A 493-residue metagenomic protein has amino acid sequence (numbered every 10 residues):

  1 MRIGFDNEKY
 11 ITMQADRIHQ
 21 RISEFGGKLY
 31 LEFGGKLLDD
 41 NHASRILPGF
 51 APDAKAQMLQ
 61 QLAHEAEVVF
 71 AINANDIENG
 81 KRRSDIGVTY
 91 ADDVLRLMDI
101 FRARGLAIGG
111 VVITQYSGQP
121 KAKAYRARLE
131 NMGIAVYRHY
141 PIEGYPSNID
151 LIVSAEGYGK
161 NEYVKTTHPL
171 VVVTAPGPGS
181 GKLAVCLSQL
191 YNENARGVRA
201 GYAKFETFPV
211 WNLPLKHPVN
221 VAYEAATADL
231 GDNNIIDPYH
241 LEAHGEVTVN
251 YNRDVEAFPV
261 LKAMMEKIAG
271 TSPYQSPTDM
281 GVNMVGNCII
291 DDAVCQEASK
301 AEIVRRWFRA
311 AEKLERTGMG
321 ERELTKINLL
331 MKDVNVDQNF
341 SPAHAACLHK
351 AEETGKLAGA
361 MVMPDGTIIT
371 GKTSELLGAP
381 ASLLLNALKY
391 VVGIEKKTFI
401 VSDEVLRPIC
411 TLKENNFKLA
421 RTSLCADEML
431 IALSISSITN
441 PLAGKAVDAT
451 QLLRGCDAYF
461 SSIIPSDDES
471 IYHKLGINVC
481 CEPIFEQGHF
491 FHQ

Functional and structural regions predicted by a protein language model:
M1-T174, Q189-A351, K356, M363-D365 (+2 more regions): Flexible phosphate-sensing "switch/lid" loops adjacent to ATP/NTP-binding sites across phosphate-transfer
G177-P178: The conserved Walker
V185: Hydrophobic positions on the alpha1 helix immediately C-terminal to the Walker A/P-loop
K372-T373: Short clusters of small/polar residues that mark proteolytic maturation junctions
L376-V392: A short, polar/charged loop-to-alpha-helix boundary motif
V392-G393, E414: Flexible, solvent-exposed loop/hinge segments and secondary-structure transition points
